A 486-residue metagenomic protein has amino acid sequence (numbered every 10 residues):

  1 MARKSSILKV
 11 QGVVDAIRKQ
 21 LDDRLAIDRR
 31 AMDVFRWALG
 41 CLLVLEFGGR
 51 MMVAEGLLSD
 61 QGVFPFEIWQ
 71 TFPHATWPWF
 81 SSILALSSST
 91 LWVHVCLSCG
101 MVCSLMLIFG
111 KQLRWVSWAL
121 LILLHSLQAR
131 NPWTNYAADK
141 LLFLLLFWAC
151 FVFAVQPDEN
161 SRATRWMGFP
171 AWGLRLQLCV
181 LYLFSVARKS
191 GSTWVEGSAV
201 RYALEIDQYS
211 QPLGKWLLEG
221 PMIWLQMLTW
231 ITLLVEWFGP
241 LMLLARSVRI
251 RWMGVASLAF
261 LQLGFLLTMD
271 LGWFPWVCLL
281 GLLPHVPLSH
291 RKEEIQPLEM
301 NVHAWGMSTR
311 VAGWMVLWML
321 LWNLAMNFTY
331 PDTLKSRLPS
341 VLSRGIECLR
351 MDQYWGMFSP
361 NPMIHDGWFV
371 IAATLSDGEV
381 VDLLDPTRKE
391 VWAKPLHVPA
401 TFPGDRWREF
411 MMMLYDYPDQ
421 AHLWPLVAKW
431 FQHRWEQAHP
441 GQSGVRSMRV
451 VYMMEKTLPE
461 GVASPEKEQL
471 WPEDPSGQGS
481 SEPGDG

Functional and structural regions predicted by a protein language model:
A2-G486: Alpha-helical membrane-anchoring segments
